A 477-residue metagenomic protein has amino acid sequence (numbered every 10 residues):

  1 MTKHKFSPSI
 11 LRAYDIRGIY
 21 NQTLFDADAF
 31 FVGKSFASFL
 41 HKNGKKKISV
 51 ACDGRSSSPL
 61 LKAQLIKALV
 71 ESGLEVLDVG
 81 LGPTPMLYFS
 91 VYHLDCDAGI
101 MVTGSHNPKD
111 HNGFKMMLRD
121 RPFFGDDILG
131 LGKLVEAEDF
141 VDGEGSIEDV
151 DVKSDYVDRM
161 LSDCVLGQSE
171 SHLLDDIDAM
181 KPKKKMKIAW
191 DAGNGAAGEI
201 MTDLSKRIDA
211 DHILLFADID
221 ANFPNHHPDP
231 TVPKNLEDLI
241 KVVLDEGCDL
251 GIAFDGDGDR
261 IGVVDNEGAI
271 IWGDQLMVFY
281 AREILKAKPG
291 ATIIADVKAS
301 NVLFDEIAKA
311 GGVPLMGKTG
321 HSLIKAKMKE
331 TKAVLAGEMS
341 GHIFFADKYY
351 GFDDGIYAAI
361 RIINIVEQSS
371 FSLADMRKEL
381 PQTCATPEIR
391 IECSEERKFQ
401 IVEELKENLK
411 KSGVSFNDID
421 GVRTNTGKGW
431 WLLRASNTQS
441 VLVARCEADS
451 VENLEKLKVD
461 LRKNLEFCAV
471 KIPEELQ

Functional and structural regions predicted by a protein language model:
M1-K67, E71-S72, S146-K185: An N-terminal, well-structured beta->alpha segment
K42-H111, L204-V264: N-terminal small/polar loop signature for handling phosphorylated ligands or for N-terminal nucleophile
K45-D53, K187-A189, A291-V297, V334: Short glycine-rich phosphate-binding loop at a beta-alpha junction
D110-K133, V264-F279, Y349-I360, V366: A short, gly/pro- and small-residue-rich
N112-E246: Gly/Ser/Thr-enriched, mixed-charge loops and adjacent short helices that form phosphate/oxyanion-binding elements
L129-S162, L174, K181, N266-M339 (+1 more regions): Proline/glycine-rich low-complexity loops and linkers
L250, K288-Q477: Phosphate-binding and adjacent anionic-ligand microenvironments
